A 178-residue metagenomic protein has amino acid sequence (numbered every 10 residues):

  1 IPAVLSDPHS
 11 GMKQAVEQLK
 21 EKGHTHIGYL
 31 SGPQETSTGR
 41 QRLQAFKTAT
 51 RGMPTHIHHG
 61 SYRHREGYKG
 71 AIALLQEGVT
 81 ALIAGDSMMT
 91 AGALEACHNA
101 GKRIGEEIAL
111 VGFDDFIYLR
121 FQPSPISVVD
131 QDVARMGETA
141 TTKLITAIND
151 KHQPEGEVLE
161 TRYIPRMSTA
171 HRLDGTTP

Functional and structural regions predicted by a protein language model:
I1-P178: Bacterial carbohydrate/catabolite-sensing allosteric modules
